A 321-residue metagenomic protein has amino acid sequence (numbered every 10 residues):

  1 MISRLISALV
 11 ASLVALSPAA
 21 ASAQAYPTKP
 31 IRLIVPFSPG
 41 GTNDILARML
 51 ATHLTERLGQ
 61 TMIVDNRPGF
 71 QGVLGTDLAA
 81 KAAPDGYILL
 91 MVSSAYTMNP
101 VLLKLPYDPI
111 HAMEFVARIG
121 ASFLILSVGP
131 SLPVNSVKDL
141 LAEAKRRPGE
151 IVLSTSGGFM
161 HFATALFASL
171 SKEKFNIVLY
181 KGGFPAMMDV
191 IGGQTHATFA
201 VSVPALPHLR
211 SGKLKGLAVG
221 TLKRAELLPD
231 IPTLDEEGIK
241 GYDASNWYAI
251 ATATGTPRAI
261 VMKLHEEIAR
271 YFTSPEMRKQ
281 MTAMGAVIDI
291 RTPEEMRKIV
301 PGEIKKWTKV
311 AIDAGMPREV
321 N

Functional and structural regions predicted by a protein language model:
R4-S17: Bacterial N-terminal signal peptides
S22-A112, G149-E150, F159-M160, K172-A197 (+5 more regions): N-terminal (or domain-start) structured segment
T28-P30, R258-N321: An extracytoplasmic/periplasmic, membrane-proximal ligand-sensing/linker region
G40, S94-A95, G129-V134, T155-F159 (+4 more regions): Short coil/turn segments
I45, M49, H53, L74 (+15 more regions): Extracytoplasmic/secreted proteins, especially bacterial periplasmic and envelope-associated proteins
K81-Y87, V101-P185, L234-E236, W247-Q280: Hinge/capping helix and adjacent helix->loop/strand transition within the periplasmic-binding protein
A121, A205-T273, G302-K305, E319-N321: C-terminal lobe and pocket-closing loops of periplasmic/extracytoplasmic Venus-flytrap solute-binding proteins
